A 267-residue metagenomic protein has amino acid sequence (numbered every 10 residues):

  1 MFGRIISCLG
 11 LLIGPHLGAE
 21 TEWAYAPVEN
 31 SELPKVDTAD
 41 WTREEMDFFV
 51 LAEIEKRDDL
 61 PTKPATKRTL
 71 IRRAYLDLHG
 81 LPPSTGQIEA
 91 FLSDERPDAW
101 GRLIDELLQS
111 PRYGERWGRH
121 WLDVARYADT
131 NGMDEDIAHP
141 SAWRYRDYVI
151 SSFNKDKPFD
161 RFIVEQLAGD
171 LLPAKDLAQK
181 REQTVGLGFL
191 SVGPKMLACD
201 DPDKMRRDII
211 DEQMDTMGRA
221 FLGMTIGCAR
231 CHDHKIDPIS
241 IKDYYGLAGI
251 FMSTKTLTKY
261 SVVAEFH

Functional and structural regions predicted by a protein language model:
G3-P15: Bacterial N-terminal signal peptides
A19-H267: Short, structured secondary-structure elements that scaffold catalytic or ligand/cofactor-binding regions
